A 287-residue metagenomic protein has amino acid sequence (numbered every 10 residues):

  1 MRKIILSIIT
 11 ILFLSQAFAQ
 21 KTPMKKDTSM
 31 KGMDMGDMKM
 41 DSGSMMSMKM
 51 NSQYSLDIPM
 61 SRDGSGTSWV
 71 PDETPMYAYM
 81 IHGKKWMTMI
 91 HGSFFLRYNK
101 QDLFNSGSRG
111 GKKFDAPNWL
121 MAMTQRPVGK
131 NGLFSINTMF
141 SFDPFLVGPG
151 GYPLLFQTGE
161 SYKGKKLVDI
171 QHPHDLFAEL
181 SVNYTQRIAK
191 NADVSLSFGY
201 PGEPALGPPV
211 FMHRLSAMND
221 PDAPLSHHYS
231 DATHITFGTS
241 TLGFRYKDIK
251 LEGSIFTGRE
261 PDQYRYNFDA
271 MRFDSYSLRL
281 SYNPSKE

Functional and structural regions predicted by a protein language model:
Q20-H91, G111, Q125-V128, N137: N-terminal periplasmic/intermembrane-space "pro-region" immediately following the signal or transit peptide
A78-Y79, G92, L120-R126, L180-Q186 (+3 more regions): Residues on the lipid-exposed face of transmembrane beta-strands in outer-membrane beta-barrel proteins
K84-I90, K130-I136, K190-V194, G238 (+3 more regions): Outer-envelope beta-barrel architecture signal
W86, G111-L120, H174-L180, H234-S240 (+2 more regions): Residues that define the transmembrane beta-barrel architecture of outer-membrane proteins
F94-D102, F140-L146, F198-P204, Y246-D248 (+1 more regions): Transmembrane beta-strands of outer-membrane beta-barrel pores
Y98-P117: Surface-exposed strand-loop-strand hairpins of Gram-negative outer-membrane beta-barrel proteins
D102-G107, V147-P153, G207-H213, Q263-A270: Outer-membrane beta-barrel translocator domains and adjoining extracellular loop/strand segments of Gram-negative
P149-L154, Y162-H174, G207-R214, P224-D231: Extracellular/periplasm-exposed beta-strand and loop segments of Gram-negative cell-envelope proteins, dominated by
